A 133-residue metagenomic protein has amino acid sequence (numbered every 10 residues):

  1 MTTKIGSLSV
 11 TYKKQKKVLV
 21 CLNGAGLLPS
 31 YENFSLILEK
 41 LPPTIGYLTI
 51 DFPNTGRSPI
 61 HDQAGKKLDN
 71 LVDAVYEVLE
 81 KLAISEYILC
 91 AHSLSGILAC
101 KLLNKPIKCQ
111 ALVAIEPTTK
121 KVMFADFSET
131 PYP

Functional and structural regions predicted by a protein language model:
M1-G6: N-terminal cap/lid segment of alpha/beta-hydrolase-fold proteins
L8-R57: Conserved HGGG/HGGXW glycine-rich cap/lid loop of the alpha/beta-hydrolase fold
Y31-N33, S58-A64, F124-A125: Conserved catalytic-core motifs of eukaryotic protein kinase domains, centered on the activation segment
L36, K101-L102: Active-site signature of alpha/beta-hydrolase-fold catalytic machinery across serine- and Asp/Cys-nucleophile hydrolases
T49-I88: Active-site loop/oxyanion-hole signature of alpha/beta-hydrolase fold enzymes
L89-A91, I115: Short beta-strand immediately N-terminal to the catalytic nucleophile in serine-hydrolase-like folds
A91-S95, A99: Gly/Ala-rich beta-loop-alpha elbow adjacent to hydrolase catalytic centers
L112-P133: Flexible "cap/lid" loop of the alpha/beta hydrolase fold
